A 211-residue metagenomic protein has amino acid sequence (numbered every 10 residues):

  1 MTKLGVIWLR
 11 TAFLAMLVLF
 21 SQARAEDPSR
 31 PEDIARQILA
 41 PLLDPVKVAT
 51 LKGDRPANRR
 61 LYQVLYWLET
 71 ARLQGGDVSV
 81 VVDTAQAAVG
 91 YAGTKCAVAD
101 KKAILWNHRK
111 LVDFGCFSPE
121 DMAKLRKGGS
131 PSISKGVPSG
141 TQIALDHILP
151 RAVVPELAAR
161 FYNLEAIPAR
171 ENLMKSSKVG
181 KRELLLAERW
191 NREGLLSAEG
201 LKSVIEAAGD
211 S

Functional and structural regions predicted by a protein language model:
M1-I7: N-terminal secretory signal peptides that target proteins for export/translocation
R10-L19: Bacterial N-terminal signal peptides
M16, A23-L105: An acidic, glycine-rich, mixed-charge low-complexity segment common to nucleic-acid enzymes
S79-N163, A169-W190: Betabetaalpha-Me/HNH-type nuclease active-site subdomain
S176-S211: Active-site or metal-binding loop neighborhoods of secreted/extracellular toxin and effector enzymes
